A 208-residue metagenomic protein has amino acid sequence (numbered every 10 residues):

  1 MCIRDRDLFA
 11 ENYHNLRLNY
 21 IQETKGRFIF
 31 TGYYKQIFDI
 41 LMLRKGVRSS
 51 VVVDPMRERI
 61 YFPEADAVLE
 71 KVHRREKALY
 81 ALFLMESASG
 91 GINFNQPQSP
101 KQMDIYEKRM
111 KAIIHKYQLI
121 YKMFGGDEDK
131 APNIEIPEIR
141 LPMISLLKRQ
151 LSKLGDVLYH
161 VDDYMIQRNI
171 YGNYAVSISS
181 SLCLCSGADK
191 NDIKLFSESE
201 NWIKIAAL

Functional and structural regions predicted by a protein language model:
M1-D5: Conserved small/polar residues in nucleotide/adenosyl-binding loops
D7, E11: Conserved phosphate-interacting/catalytic interface
Q22-A88, I193: Short boundary/linker motifs that mark transitions into or out of structured domains
D39-V53, I139-N201: DNA-binding patch around the recognition helix
V68-D127, L147: Short amphipathic alpha-helical recognition elements used for nucleic-acid or partner binding across transcription
K101-H115, A131, D156-V157, V161-Y171: Extended non-globular C-terminal regions
E135-I136: Core domains of intracellular innate-immunity/apoptotic signalosomes
I203-L208: Long, compositionally biased intrinsically disordered regions
